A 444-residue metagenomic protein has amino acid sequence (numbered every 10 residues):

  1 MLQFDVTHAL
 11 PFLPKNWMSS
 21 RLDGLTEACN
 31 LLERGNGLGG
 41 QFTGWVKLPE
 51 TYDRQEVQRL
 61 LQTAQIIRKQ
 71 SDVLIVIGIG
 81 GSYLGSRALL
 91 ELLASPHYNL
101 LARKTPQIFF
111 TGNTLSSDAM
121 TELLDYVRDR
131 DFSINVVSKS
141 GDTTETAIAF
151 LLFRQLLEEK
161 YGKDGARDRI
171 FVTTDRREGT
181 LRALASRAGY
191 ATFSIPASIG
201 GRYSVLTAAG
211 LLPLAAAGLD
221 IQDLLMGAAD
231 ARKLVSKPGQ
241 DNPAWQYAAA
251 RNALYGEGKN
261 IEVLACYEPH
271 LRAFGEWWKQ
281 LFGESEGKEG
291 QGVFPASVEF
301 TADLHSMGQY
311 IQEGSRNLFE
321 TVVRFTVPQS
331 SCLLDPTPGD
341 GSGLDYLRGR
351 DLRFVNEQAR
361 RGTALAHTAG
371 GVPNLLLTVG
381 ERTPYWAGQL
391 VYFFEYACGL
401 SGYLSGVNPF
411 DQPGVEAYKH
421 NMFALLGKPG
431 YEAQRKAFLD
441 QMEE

Functional and structural regions predicted by a protein language model:
M1-Q65, P338-S342, Y346, R435-E444: Extended, charge-enriched "interface" segments that sit outside catalytic cores
R59-D72, L123-F132, A250-N260, I311-R316: Glycine-rich phosphate/diphosphate-binding loops that line cofactor/substrate pockets in enzymes
Q62, S117-D125, A248-R251, R324 (+1 more regions): Short, charged beta->alpha transition segments
Q65-P238, A424: Glycine-rich phosphate-binding loops that contact phosphosugars or nucleotide phosphates
E91-A94, D125-V127, L151-F153, S186-A188 (+4 more regions): Short, solvent-exposed amphipathic alpha-helical segments in soluble enzyme and RNA/protein-processing domains
E159-T321, T326-Q329, Q412-E444: Active-site phosphate/pyrophosphate-binding segments
A296-T383: Helicase-primase coupling helices
T363-L426: C-terminal helical cap and adjacent loop that interface with cofactors, partners, or active-site loops
